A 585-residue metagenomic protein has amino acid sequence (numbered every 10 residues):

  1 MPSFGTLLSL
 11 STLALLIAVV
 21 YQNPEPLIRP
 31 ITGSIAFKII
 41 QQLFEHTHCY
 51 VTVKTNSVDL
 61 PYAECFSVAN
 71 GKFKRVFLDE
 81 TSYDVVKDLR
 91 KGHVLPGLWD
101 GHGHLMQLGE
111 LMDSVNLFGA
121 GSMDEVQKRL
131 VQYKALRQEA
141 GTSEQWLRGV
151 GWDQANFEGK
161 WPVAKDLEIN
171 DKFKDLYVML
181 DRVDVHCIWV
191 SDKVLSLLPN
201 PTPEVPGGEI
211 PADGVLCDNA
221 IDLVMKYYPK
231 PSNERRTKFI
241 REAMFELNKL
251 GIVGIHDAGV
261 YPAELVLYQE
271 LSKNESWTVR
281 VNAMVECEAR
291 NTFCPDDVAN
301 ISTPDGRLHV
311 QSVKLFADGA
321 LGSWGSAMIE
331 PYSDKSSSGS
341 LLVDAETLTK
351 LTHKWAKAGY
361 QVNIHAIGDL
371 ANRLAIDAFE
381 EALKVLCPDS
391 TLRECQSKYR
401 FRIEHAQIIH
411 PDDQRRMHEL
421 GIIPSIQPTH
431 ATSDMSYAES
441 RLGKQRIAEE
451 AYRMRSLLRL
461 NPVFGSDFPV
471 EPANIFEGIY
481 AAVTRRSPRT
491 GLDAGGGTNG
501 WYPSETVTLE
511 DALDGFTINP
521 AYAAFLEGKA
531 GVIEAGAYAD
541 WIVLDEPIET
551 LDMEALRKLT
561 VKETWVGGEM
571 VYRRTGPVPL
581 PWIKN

Functional and structural regions predicted by a protein language model:
P2-D296, Q311, L315-A371, C395 (+5 more regions): Divalent metal-binding segments
F77-Y83, I301, R415-M417: Short loop/helix-cap segments at secondary-structure boundaries that form the rim of catalytic
N156, L197, T432-S433, L551: Short glycine-rich, flexible loops that bind phosphorylated cofactors or substrates
K238, H353-N363, L370-F401, H405-A406 (+4 more regions): His/Asp/Glu-enriched, well-ordered alpha-helical/loop segment that forms or immediately abuts the divalent-metal
L271-E275, V298-L308, M417-G421: Acidic (Asp/Glu)-rich catalytic clusters
M553, R574: Short, solvent-exposed loop/beta-turn-alpha elements that line the ligand-binding surface or hinge of extracytoplasmic
G567-E569, T575-P577: Beta-rich accessory regions
